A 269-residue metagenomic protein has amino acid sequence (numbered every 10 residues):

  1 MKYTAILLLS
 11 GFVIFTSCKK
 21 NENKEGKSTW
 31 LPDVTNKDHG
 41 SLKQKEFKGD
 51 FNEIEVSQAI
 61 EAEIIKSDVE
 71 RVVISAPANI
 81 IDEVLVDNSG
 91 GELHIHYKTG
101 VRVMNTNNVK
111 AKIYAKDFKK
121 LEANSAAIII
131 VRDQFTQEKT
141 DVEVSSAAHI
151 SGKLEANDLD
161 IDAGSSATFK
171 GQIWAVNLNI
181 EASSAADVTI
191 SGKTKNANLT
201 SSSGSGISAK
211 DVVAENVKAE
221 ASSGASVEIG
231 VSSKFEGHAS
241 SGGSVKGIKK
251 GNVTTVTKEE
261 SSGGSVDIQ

Functional and structural regions predicted by a protein language model:
M1-Q269: Intrinsically disordered, low-complexity terminal regions
